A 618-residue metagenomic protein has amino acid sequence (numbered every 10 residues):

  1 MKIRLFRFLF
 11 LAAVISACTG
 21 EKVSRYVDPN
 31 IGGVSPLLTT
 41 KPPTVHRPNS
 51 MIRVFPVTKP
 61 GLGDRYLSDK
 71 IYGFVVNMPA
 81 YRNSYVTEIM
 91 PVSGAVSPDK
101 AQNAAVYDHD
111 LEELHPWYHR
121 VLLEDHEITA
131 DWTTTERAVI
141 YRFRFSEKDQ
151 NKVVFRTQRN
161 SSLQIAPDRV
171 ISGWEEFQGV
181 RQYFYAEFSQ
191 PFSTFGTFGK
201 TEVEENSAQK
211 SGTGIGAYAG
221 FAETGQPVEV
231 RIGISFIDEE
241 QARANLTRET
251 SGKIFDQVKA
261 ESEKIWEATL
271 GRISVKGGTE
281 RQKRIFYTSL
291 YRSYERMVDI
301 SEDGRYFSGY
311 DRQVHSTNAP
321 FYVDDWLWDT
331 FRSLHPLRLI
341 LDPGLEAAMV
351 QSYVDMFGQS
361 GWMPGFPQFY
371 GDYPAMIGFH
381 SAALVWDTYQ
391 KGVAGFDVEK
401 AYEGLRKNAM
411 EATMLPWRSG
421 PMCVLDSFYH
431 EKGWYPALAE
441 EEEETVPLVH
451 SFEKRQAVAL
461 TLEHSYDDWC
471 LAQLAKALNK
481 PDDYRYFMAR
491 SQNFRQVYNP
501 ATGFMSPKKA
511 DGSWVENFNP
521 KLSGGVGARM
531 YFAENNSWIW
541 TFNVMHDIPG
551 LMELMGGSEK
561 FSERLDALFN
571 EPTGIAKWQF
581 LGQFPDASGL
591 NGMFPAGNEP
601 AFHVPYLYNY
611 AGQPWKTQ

Functional and structural regions predicted by a protein language model:
M1-K22: Bacterial Sec-dependent N-terminal signal peptides
G20-H335, L339-A383, Y389-L462, C470-Q496 (+4 more regions): Accessory carbohydrate-recognition regions in carbohydrate-active enzymes
D467: ATP-dependent phospho-/nucleotidyl transfer catalytic cores
